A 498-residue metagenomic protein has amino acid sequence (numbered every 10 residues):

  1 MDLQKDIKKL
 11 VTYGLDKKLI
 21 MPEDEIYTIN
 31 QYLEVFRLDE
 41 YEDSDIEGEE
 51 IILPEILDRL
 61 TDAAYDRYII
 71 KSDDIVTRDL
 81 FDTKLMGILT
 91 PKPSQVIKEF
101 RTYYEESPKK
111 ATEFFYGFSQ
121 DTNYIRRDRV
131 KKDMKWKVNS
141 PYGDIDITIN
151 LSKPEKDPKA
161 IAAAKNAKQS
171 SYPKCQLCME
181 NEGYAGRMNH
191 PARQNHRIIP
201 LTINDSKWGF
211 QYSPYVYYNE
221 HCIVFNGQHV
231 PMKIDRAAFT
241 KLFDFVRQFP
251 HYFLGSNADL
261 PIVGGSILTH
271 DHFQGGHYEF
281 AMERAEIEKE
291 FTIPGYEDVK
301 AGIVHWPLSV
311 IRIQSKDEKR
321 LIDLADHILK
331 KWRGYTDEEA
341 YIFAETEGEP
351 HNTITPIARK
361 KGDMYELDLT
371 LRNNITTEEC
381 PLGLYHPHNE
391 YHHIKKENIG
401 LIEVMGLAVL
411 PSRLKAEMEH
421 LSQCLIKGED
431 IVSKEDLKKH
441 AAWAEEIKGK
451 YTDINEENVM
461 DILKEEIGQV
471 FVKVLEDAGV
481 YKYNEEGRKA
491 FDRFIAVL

Functional and structural regions predicted by a protein language model:
M1-V224, Q228-P231, H305-P307, L321-A325 (+1 more regions): Active-site microenvironments that recognize anionic phosphate/pyrophosphate groups
N195-I199, H229-L254: Helical scaffold of the NTase/Pol beta-like nucleotidyltransferase catalytic core
A237, V246-T269, G275-H327, R333-T336: Catalytic or ion-translocation cores adjacent to nucleophile or general acid/base/metal-coordination motifs in diverse
P261-I262, F273, E397, E403: Generic detector of intrinsically disordered, low-complexity, polar/charged segments
